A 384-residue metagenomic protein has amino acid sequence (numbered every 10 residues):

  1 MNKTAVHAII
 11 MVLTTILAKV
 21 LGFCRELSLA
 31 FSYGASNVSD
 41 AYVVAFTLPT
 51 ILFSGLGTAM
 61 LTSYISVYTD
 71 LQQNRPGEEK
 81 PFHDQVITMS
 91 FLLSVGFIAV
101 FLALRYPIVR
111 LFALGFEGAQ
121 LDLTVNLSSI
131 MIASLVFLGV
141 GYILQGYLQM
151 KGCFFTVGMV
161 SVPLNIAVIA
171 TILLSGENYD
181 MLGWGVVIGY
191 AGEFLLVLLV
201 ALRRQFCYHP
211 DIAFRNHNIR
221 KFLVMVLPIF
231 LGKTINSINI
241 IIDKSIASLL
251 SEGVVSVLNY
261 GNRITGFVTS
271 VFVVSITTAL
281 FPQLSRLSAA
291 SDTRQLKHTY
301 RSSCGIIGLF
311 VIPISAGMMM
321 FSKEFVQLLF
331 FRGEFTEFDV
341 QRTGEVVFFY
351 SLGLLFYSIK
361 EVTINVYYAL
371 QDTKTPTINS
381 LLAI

Functional and structural regions predicted by a protein language model:
M1-T4, L198-N236, R294: Interhelical loop/hinge segments that connect adjacent transmembrane helices in multipass membrane
A5-A8, V43, E78-L92, G96 (+7 more regions): Interfacial transmembrane-helix starts/ends
M11-V12, A133, L144-A170, L352 (+1 more regions): Alpha-helical transmembrane segments of multi-pass membrane transporters/permeases
A30-I51, K221-M225, A247-T269, F338-G344: Interfacial/gating helices of multi-pass transporter permease domains
T58-Q73, V274-D292, Y300, C304 (+1 more regions): Helix-loop junctions and terminal segments of transmembrane helices in multi-pass membrane transport/translocation
I98-G118, A316-T336: Short membrane-interface helical motifs at transmembrane helix boundaries in multi-pass membrane transporters
E117-I143, A170, F335-T363: Alpha-helical transmembrane segments of multi-pass membrane proteins
V160-A170, E177-R203, L382-A383: Hydrophobic alpha-helical transmembrane segments
